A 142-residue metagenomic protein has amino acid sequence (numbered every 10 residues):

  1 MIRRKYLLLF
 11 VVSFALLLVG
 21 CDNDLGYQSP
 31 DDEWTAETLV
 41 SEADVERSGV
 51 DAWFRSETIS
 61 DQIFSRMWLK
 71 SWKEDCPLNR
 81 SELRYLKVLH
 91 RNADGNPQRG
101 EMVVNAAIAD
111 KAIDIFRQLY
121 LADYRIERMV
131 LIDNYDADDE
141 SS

Functional and structural regions predicted by a protein language model:
M1-L8: Bacterial N-terminal signal peptides that target proteins for export
L8-L16: Hydrophobic helical h-region of N-terminal Sec-dependent signal peptides in bacterial secretory/periplasmic proteins
V11, S71-K73, M102: Short secondary-structure boundary micro-motifs
L18-G20: C-terminal motif of bacterial Sec signal peptides marking the signal peptidase cleavage site
D24-N96: N-terminal module-boundary/linker segments of secreted carbohydrate-active enzymes
L78-S141: Active-site acidic/histidine clusters and adjacent loop/turn architecture that either coordinate catalytic ions
